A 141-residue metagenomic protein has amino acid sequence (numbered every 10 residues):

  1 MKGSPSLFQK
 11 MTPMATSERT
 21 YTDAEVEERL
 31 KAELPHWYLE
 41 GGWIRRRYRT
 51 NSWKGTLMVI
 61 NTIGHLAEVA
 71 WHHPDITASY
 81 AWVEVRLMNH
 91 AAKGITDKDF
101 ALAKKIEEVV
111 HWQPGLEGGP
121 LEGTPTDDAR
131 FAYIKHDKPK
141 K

Functional and structural regions predicted by a protein language model:
K2-K141: Long, contiguous binding/interaction regions
